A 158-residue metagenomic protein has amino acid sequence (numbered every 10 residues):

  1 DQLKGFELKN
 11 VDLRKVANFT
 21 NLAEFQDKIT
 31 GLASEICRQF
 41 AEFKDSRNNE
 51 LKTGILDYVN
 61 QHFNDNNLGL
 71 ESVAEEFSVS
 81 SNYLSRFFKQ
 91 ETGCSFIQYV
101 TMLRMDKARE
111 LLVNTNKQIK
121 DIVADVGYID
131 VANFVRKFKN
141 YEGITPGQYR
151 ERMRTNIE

Functional and structural regions predicted by a protein language model:
D1-N82, C94, R150-E158: Inter-domain helical "communication" segments and dimerization helices that couple sensory or membrane-embedded modules
R38, Q61, R86, A108-E110 (+1 more regions): Regular, well-ordered alpha-helical segments
Q61, D65, Q90, V113-N114 (+2 more regions): Conserved amphipathic alpha-helical interaction elements at protein-protein interfaces in regulatory, energy-coupling
E71-V100, V123-T145: Basic/polar phosphate-binding segments, predominantly the helix-turn-helix DNA-binding elements of transcriptional
Q90-I129, E151-E158: Terminal helix-turn-helix DNA-binding modules in bacterial transcription factors
